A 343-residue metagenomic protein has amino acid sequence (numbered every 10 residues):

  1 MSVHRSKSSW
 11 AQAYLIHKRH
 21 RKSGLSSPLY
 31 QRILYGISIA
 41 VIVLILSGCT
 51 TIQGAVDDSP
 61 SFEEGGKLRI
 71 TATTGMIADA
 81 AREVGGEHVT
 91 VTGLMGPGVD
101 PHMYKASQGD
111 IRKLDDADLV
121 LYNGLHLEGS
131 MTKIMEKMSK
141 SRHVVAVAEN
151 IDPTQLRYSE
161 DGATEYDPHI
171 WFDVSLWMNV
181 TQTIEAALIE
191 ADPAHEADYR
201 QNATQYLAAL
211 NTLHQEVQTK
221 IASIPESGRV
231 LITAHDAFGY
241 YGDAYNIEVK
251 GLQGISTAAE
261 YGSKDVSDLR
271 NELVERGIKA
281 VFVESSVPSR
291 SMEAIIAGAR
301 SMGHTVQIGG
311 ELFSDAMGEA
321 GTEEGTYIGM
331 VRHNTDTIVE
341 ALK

Functional and structural regions predicted by a protein language model:
M1-R5: N-terminal acidic, proline/glycine-rich, low-complexity intrinsically disordered segments
S6-W10, Y14-I37: Bacterial N-terminal signal peptides that target proteins for export
L15-K18, Y35-S38, C49-K343: Extracytoplasmic metal-acquisition and chelation regions
